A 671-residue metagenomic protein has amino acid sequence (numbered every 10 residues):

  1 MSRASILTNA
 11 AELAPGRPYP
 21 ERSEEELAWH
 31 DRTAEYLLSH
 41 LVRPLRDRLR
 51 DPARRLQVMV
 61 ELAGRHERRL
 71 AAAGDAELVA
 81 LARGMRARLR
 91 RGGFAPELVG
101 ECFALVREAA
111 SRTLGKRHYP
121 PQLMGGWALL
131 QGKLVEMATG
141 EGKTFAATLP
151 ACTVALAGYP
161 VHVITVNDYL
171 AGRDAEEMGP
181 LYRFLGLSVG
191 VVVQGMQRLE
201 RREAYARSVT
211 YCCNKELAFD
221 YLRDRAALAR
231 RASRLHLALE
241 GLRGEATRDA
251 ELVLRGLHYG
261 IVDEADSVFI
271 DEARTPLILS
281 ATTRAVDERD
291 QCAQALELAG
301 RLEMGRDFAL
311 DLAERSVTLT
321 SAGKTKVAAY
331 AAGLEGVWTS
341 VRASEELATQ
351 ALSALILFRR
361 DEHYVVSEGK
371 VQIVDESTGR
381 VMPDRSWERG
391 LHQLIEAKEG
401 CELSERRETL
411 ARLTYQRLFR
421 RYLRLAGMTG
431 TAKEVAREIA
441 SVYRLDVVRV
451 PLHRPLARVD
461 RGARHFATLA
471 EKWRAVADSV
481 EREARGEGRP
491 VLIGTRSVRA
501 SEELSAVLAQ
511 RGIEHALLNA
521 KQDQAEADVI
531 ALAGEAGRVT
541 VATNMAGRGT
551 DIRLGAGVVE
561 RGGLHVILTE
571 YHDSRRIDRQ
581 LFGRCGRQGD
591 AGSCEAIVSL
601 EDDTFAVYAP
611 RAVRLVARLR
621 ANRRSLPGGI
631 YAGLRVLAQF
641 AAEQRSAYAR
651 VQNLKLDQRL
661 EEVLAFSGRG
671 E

Functional and structural regions predicted by a protein language model:
S2-R624, Y631-E671: Conserved P-loop NTPase motor core
